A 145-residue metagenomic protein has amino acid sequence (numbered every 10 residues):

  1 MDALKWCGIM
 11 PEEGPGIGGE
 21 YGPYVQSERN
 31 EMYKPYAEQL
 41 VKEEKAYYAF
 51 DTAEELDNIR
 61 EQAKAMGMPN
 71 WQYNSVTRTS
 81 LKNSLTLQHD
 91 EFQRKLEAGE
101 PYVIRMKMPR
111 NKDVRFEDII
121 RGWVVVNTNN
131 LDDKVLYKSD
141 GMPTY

Functional and structural regions predicted by a protein language model:
D2-V25: A glycine-rich helix N-cap at a beta->alpha junction
E20-E31, E43: Short coil/turn segments at secondary-structure boundaries
Q26, Q39-K42, A46-Y145: Active-site cores that bind ATP or allylic diphosphates and position pyrophosphate for catalysis
